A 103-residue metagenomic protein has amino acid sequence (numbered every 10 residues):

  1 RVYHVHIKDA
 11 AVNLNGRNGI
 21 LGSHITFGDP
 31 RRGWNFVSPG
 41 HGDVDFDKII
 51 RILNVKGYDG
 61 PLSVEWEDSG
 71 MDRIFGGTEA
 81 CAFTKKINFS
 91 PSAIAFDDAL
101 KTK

Functional and structural regions predicted by a protein language model:
R1-K103: Histidine-acidic metal/acid-base catalytic patches
